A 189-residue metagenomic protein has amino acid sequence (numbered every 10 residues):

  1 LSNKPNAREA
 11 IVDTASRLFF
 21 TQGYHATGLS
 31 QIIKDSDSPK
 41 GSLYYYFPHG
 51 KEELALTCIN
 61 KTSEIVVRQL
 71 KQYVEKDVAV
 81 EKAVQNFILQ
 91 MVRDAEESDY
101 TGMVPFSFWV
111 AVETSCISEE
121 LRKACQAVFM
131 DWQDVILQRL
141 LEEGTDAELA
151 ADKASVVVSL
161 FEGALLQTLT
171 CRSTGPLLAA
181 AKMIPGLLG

Functional and structural regions predicted by a protein language model:
L1-N6: N-terminal intrinsically disordered/low-complexity leader segments
A10, T14, L18-T57: Helix-turn-helix
C58, K82-N86, E97-E120: Amphipathic alpha-helical segments used for helix-helix packing
I59-I65: Short, basic, alpha-helical segments at the C-terminal edge of helix-turn-helix-like DNA-binding modules
K71-T101, K153-V157: Hydrophobic alpha-helical connector segments
D94-S98, C116-E120, V158-P176, L187-G189: Amphipathic C-terminal alpha-helical segment
F106-W109, E148-Q167, A179, M183-G186: Hydrophobic alpha-helical segments that form the core of small-molecule binding pockets and/or dimer interfaces
C116-E142, D152, K182, G186: Amphipathic alpha-helical packing segments from all-alpha helical-bundle domains
